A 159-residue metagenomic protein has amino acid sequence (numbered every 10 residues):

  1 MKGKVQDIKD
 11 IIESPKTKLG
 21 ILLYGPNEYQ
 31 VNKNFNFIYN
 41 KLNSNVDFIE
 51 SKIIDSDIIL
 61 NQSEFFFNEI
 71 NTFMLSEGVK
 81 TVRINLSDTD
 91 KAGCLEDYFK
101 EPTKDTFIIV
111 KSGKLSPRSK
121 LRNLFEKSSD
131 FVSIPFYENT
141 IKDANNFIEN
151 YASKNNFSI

Functional and structural regions predicted by a protein language model:
M1-I159: Conserved beta/loop motifs at nucleotide-recognition and modification sites
